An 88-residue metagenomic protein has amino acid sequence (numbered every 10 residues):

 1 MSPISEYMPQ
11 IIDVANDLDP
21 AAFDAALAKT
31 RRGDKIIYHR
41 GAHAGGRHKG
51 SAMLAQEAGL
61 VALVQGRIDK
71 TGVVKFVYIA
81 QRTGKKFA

Functional and structural regions predicted by a protein language model:
S2-G46, G50: Short amphipathic alpha-helical interface segments
A42-H43, V61, K86: Mixed-charge, polar/low-complexity N-terminal
L54: Alpha-helical DNA-recognition elements
E57-G66: A short, conserved structural fragment
R67-A88: Short, cationic-aromatic polyanion-contact patches
